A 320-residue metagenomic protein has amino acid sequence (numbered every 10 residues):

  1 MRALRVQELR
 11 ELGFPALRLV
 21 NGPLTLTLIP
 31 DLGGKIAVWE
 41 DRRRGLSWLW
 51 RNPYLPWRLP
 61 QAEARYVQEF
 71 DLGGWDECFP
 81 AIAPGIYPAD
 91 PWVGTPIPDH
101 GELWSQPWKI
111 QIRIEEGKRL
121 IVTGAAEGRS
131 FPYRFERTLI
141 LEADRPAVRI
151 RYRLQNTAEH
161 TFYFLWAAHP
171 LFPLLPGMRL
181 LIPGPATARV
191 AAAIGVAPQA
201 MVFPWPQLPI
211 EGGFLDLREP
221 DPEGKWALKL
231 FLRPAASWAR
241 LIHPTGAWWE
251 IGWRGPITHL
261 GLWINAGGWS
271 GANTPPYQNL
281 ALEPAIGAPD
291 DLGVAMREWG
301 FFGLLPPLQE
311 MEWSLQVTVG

Functional and structural regions predicted by a protein language model:
M1-R149, H160-Y163, P170-G320: Surface-exposed acidic/polar loop and edge beta-strand patches at domain peripheries
Y152-A158: Asparagine-centered strand-capping/turn motif at beta-strand->loop junctions
